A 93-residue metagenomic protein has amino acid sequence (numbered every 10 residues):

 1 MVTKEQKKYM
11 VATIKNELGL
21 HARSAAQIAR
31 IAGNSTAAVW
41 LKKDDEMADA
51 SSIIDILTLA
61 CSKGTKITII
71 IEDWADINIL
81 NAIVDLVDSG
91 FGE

Functional and structural regions predicted by a protein language model:
M1-E5: SAM-dependent methyltransferases
Q6-N16: Short amphipathic
I14-N16, D55, V87: Glycine-rich, flexible loop/turn motifs
L18-W40, E46-T65, I79-L80: Amphipathic alpha-helical interaction surfaces in cytosolic regulatory modules
A60-E93: C-terminal structural segments of small proteins and small subunits
